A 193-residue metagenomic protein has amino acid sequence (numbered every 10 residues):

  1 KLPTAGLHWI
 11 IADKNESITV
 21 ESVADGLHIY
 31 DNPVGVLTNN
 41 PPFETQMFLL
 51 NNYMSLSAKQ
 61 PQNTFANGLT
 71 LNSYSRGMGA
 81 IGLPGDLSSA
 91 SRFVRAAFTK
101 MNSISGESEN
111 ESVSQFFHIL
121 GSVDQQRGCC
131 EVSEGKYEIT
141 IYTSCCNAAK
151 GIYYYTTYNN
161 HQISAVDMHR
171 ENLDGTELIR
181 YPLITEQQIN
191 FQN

Functional and structural regions predicted by a protein language model:
K1-L7, D13-E16: Active-site-adjacent structural elements in enzyme catalytic domains
D13-N193: C-terminal, well-structured catalytic/ligand-binding subdomain of enzymes
